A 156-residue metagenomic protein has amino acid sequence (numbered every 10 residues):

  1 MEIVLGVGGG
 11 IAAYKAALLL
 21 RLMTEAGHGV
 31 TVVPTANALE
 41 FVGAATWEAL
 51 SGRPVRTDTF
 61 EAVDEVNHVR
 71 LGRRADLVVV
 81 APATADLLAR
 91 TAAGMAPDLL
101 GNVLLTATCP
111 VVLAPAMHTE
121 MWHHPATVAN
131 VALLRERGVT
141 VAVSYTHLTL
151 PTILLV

Functional and structural regions predicted by a protein language model:
M1-T46: Glycine-rich phosphate/diphosphate-binding loop of Rossmann-like nucleotide-binding domains
E25-G27, T106, E136: Residues at the C-terminal ends
V32-P34, T57, V80-A81, L113-A114 (+1 more regions): General beta-strand structural signal in soluble alpha/beta enzymes
A45-R90: Glycine-rich oxoanion-binding loops at beta->alpha junctions
A85-A96, M121-H124: Glycine/threonine-rich flexible loop motifs
A93-A107: A short, gly/pro- and small-residue-rich
T108-S144: Short, glycine-/small-residue-rich phosphate/pyrophosphate-handling segment
T146-T152: Conserved small/polar residues in nucleotide/adenosyl-binding loops
